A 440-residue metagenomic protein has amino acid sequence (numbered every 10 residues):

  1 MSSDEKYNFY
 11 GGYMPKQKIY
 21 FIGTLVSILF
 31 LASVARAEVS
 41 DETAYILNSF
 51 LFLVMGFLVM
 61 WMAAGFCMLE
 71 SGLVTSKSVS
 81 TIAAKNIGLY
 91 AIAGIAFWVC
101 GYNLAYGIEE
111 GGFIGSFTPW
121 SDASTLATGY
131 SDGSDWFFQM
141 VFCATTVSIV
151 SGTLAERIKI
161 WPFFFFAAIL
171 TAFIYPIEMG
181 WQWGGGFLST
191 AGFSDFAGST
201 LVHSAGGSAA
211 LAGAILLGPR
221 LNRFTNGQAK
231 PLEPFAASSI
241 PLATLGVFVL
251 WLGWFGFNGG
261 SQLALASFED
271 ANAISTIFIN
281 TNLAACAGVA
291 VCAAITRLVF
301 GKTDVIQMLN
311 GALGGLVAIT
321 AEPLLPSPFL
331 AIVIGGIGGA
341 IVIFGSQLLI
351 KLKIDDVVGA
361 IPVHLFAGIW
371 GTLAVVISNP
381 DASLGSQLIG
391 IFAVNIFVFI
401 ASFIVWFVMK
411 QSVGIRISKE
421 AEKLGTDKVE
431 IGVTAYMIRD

Functional and structural regions predicted by a protein language model:
Y7-D440: Hydrophobic alpha-helical transmembrane bundles of multi-pass membrane proteins
